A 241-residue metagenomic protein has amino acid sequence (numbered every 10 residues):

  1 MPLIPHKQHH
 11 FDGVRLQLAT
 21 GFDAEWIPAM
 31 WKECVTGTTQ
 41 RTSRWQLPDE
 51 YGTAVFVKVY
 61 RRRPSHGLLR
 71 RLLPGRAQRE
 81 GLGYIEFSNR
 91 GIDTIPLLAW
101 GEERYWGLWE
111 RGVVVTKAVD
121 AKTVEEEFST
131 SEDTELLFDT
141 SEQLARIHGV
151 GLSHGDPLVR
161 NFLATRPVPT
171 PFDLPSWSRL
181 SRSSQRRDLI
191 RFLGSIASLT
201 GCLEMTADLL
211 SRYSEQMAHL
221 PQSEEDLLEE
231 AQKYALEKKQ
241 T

Functional and structural regions predicted by a protein language model:
M1-E33: Juxta-kinase regulatory segment immediately upstream of eukaryotic protein kinase catalytic domains
G21-D120, A145-V150: Conserved ATP-binding subdomain of kinase catalytic cores across diverse folds
S43-L47, V55-F56, E142-L180: Active-site acidic catalytic loop and adjacent metal/ATP-binding pocket of ATP-dependent phosphoryl transfer enzymes
L69-L72, F128-S131, R182-S184: Short, solvent-exposed loop/turn segments at secondary-structure boundaries
G83-D93, E125-R160: Conserved kinase catalytic-core helix
T94-R111, L152, V159, L163-R166 (+3 more regions): A cross-family kinase active-site recognition segment
P169-T241: C-lobe/activation-segment region of protein kinase-like
